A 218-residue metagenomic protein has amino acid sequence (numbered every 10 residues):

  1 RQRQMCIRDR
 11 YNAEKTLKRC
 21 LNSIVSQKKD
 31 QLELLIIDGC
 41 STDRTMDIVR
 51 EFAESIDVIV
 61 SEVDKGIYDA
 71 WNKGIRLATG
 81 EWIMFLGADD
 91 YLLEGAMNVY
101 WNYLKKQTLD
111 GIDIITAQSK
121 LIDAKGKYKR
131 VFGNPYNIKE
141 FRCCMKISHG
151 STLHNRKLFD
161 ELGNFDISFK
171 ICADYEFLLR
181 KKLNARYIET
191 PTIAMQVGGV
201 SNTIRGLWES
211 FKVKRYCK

Functional and structural regions predicted by a protein language model:
Q2-I7: Short, small-residue-biased leader/transition segments that mark boundaries at the very start of proteins
N22-Q31: Short, acidic, metal-binding catalytic loop of nucleotide-sugar glycosyltransferases
Q31-C40, V60-S61: Short beta-strand/loop segment that forms part of the nucleotide-sugar
D38-D47, G87: A conserved acidic beta->alpha catalytic loop
S61-A78: Glycine-rich, basic loop-to-helix element that forms the pyrophosphate-binding segment of sugar-nucleotide handling
I83: Short aromatic/hydrophobic "clamp" motif used to bind/position activated sugar donors
G95-K129: Conserved donor NDP-sugar-binding/catalytic core segment of glycosyltransferases
V131-V213: Conserved nucleotide-sugar donor-binding catalytic segment
